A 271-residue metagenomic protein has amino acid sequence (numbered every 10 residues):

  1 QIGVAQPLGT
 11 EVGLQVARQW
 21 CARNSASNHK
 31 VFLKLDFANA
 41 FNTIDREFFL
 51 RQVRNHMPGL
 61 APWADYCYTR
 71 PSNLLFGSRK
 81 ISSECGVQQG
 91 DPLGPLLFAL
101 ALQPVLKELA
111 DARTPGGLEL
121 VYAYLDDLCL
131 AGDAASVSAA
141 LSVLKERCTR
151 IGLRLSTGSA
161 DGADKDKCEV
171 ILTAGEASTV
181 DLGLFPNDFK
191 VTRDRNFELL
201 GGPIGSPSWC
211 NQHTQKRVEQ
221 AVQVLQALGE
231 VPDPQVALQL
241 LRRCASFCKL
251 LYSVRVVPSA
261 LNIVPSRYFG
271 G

Functional and structural regions predicted by a protein language model:
Q1-L35, N39-T43: Active-site-proximal segment of RNA-dependent polymerases
Q1-P7, G116, T157-K165, S259-Y268: Short, glycine/acidic-rich hinge or "gate" loops at secondary-structure transitions that mediate conformational
G9-G13, G94-L102, R217: Phosphate/oxyanion-binding active-site loops and adjacent basic polyanion-contact surfaces
G13-N24, A135-S156, F185, E219-A227: Inter-domain linker/hinge segments that demarcate the starts of reverse transcriptase and RNase H-type modules
A26-S142, G158-D166, V170-T173: Conserved polymerase palm-domain catalytic core
T43, S78, S82, P95 (+8 more regions): Core nucleotidyl-transferase/polymerase catalytic module
G117, P186-L261, S266: Basic, alpha-helical interaction scaffolds
L155-P203: C-terminal polymerase-core module
